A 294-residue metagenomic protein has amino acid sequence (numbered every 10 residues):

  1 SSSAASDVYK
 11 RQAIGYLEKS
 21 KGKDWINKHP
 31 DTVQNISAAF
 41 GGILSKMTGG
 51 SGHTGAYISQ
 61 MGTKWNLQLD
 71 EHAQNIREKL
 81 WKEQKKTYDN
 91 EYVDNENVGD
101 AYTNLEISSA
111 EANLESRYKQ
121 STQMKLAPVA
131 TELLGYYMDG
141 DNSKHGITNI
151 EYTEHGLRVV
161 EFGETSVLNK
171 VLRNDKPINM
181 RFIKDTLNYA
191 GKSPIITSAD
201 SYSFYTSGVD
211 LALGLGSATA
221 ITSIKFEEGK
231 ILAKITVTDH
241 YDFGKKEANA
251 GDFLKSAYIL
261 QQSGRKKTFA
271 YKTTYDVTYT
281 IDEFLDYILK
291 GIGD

Functional and structural regions predicted by a protein language model:
A4-Y9: Short, small-residue-biased leader/transition segments that mark boundaries at the very start of proteins
K10-K21, I43-E71: Short hydrophobic alpha-helical membrane-entry/anchor segments
K19-W25, D252-F253: Solvent-exposed, glycine/polar-rich loop segments of beta-barrel outer-membrane systems
G22-I26, G52, I292: Intrinsically disordered, low-complexity coil segments
W25-F40: Membrane-penetrating hydrophobic segments
M61-L126, A130, L134, D139 (+4 more regions): Membrane-insertive, amphipathic helical modules of secreted toxins and fusogens
E132-D294: Catalytic toxin/effector domains delivered as secreted proteins or via bacterial secretion systems
